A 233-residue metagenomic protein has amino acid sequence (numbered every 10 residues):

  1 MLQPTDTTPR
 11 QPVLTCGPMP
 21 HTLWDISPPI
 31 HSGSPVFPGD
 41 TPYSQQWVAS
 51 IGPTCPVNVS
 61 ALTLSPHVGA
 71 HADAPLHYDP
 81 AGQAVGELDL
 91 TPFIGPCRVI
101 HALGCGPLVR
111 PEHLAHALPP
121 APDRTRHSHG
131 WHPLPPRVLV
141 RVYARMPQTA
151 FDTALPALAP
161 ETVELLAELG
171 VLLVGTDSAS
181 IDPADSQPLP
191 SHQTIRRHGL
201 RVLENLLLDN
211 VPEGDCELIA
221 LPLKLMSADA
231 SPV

Functional and structural regions predicted by a protein language model:
L2-V233: Active-/binding-site microenvironments in catalytic and ligand-binding cores
